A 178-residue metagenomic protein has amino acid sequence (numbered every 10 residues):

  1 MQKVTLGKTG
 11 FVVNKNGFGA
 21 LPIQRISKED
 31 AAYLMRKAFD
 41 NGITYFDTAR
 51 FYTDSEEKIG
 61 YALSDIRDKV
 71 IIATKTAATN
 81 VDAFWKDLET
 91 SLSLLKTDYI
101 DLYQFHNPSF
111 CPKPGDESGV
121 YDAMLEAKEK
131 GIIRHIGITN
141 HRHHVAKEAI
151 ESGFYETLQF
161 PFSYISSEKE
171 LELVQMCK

Functional and structural regions predicted by a protein language model:
M1-V70: N-terminal binding-site loop/beta-alpha segment at the start of enzyme catalytic domains that lines or forms
K3, P108-K178: Beta/alpha (TIM)-barrel catalytic core signal, keyed to glycine-rich beta->alpha loops juxtaposed to Asp/Glu that bind
L6, F18, F46, I59 (+6 more regions): Conserved, mostly hydrophobic/aromatic
G7-G10, D40, I59-D68, E89-D98 (+2 more regions): Acidic (Asp/Glu)-rich catalytic clusters
G19-E29, A73-W85, S109-P112: Active-site mouth loops of central-metabolism enzymes
L21, A49-F51, K75-T79, F105-P108 (+2 more regions): Active-site beta-loop-alpha junctions enriched in small/polar residues
R25-F39, V81-K96, N140-I150: Short, acidic/polar
L92-P112: Active-site groove signature of glycoside hydrolases
